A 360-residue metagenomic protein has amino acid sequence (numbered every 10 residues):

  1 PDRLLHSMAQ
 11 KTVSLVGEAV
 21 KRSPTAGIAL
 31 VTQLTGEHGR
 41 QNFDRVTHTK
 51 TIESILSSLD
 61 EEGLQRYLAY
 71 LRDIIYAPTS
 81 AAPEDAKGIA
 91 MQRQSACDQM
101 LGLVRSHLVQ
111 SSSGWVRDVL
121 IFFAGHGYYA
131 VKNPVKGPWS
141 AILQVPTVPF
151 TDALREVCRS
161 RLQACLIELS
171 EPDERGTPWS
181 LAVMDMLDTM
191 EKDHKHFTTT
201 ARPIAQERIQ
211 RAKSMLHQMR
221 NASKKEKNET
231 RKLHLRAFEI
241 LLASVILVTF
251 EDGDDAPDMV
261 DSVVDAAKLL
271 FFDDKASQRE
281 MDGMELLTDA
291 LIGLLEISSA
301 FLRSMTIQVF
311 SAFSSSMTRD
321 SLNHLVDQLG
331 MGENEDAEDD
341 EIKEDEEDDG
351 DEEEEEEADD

Functional and structural regions predicted by a protein language model:
P1-D339: Eukaryotic nuclear macromolecular-assembly scaffolds and interaction domains used across chromosome biology and nuclear
Q328-D360: Long acidic, serine-enriched intrinsically disordered low-complexity regions
